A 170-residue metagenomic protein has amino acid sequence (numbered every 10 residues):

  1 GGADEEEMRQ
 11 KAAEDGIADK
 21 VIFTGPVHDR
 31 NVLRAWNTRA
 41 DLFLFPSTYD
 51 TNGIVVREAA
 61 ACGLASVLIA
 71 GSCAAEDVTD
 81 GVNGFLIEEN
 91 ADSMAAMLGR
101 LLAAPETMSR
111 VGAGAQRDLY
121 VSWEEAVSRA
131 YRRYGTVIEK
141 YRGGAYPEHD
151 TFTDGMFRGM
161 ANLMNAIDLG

Functional and structural regions predicted by a protein language model:
R9-V27: Nucleotide-activated donor-binding/catalytic signature segment of Leloir-type glycosyltransferases, i.e., the conserved
P26, R34-A40: Short alpha-helical donor nucleotide-sugar binding micro-motif in glycosyltransferases
T48: Aromatic "clamp/platform" in nucleotide-sugar-dependent glycosyltransferases that forms part of the donor/acceptor
A65-I69: Short hydrophobic beta-strand element within catalytic cores of glycosyltransferases and related nucleotide-activated
D80-G81, F85-A91, R100-P105: Conserved acidic donor-binding segment of nucleotide-sugar-dependent glycosyltransferases
T107-V121: A short, well-ordered alpha-helix in the C-terminal region of glycosyltransferases
E125-G170: C-terminal amphipathic helix plus adjacent low-complexity, charged tail appended to glycosyltransferase catalytic
